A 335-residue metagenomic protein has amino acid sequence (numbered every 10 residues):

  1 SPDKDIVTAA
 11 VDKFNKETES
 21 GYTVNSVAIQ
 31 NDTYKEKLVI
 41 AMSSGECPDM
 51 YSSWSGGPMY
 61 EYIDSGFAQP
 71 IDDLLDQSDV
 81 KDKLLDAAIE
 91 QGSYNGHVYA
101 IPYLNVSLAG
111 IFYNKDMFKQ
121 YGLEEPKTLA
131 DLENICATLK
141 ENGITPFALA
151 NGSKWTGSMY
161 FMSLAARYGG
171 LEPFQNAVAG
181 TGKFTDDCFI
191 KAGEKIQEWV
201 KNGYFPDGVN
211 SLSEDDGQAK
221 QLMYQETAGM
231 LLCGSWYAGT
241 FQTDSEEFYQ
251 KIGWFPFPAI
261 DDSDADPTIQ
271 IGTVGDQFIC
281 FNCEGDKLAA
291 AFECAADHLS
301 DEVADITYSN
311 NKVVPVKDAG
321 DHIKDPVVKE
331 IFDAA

Functional and structural regions predicted by a protein language model:
S1-S65, L74-D82, E125, L212 (+5 more regions): Conserved N-terminal structural module of periplasmic/extracytoplasmic solute-binding proteins
K16-E17, S44, N202, T243-N311: Extracytoplasmic/periplasmic substrate-recognition and gating elements
L38, L132, L139, F161 (+1 more regions): Hydrophobic residues within well-ordered alpha-helices
M42-S53, F67-Q69, G143-P146, Q225-C233: Alpha-to-beta junction loops
W54-A109, E133, L139, Y160 (+2 more regions): Hinge/lid segment of periplasmic solute-binding proteins
P70-L84, E124, N151, Y168-K191 (+4 more regions): Short, solvent-exposed loop/beta-turn-alpha elements that line the ligand-binding surface or hinge of extracytoplasmic
T138, A179-N210: Glycine-centered hinge/linker elements that transmit conformational signals in sensory and ligand-binding systems
F255, A259, T307-A335: Long, aromatic- and glycine/proline-rich binding clefts that accommodate carbohydrate-like moieties
